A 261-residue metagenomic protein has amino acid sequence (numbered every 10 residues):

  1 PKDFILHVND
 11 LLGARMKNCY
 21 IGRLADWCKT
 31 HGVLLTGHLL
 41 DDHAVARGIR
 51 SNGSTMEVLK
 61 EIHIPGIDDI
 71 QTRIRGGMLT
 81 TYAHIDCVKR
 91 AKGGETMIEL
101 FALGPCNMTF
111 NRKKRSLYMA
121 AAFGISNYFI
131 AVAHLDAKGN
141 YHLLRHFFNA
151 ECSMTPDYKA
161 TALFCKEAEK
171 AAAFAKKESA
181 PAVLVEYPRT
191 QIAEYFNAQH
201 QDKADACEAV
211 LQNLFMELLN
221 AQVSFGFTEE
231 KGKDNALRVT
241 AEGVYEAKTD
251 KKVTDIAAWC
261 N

Functional and structural regions predicted by a protein language model:
P1-N261: Carbohydrate-binding surfaces of carbohydrate-active enzymes
